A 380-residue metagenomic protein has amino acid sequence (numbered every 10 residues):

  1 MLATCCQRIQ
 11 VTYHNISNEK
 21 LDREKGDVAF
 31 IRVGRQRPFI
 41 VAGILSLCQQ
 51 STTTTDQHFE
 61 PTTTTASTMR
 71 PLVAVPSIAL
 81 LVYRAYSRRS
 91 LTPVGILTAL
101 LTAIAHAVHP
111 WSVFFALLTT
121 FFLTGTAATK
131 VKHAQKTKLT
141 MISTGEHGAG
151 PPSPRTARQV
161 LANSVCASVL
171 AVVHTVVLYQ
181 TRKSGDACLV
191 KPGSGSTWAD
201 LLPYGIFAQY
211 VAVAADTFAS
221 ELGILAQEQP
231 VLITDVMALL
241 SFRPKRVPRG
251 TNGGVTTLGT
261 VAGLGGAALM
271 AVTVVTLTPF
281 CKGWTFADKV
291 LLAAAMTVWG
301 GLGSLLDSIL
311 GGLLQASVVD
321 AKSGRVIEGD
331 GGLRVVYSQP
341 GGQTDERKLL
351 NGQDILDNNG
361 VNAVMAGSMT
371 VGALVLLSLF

Functional and structural regions predicted by a protein language model:
L2-I9, Y13, S17, G26-T52 (+1 more regions): Hydrophobic alpha-helical transmembrane segments
L21: Non-catalytic, low-structured ubiquitin/UBL-interacting segments
